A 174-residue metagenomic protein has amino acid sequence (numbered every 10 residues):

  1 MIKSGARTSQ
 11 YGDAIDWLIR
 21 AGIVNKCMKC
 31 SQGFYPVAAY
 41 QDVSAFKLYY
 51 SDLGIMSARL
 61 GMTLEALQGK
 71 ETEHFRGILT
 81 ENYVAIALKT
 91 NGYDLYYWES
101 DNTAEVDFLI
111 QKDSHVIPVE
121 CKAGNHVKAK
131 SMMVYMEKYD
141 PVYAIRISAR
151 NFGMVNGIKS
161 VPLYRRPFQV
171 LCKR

Functional and structural regions predicted by a protein language model:
M1-D113: Accessory nucleic acid-recognition modules appended to NTPase machines
K26, Y50, Y97, E120 (+2 more regions): Structural signal for conserved beta-strand scaffold positions within catalytic alpha/beta enzyme cores
L60-T63, S131, N156-G157: Short conserved micro-motifs at the rims of enzyme active sites and ligand-binding pockets
K89, M136-E137: N-terminal cationic-hydrophobic initiation segments that often serve targeting/anchoring roles
S100, D140-I158: Nucleic-acid nuclease catalytic cores
H115-N125: Active-site ExK catalytic segment of metal-dependent nucleases
N125-M133: Active-site-adjacent loop/helix micro-motif of nuclease/hydrolase catalytic cores
N151-R174: Domain-level recognition of nuclease-like catalytic cores that cleave nucleotide substrates
